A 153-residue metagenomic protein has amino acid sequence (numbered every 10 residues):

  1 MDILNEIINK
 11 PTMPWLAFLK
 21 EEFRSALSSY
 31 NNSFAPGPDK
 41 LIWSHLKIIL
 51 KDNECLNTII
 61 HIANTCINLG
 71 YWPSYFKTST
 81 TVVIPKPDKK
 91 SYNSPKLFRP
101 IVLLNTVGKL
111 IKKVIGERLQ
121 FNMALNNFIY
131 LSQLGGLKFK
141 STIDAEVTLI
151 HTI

Functional and structural regions predicted by a protein language model:
M1-K96, V102, T106-L110, I129: Surface-exposed loop/turn segments and immediately adjacent short secondary-structure elements within folded domains
M13-E21, I143-I153: Short, motif-level signal for alpha-helix interfacial/capping segments enriched in acidic residues and aromatics/proline
N93-L125, T142-H151: Conserved pre-motif C helix in the palm subdomain of viral-like polymerases
N127-G136: Short, glycine/acidic-rich hinge or "gate" loops at secondary-structure transitions that mediate conformational
F139: Conserved phosphate/pyrophosphate-binding and hydrolysis machinery centered on Walker-type P-loop NTPases, extending
